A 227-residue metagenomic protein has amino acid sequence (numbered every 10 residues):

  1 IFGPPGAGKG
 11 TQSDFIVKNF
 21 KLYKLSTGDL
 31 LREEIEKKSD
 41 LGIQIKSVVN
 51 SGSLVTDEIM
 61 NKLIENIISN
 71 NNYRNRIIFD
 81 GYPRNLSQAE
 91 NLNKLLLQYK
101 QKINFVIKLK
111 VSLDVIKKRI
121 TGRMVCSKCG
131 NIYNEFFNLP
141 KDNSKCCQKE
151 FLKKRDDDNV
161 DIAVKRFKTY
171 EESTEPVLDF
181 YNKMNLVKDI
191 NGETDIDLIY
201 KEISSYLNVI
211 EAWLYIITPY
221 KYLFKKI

Functional and structural regions predicted by a protein language model:
I1-I227: Glycine-rich phosphate-binding loop of ATP-dependent small-molecule kinases
